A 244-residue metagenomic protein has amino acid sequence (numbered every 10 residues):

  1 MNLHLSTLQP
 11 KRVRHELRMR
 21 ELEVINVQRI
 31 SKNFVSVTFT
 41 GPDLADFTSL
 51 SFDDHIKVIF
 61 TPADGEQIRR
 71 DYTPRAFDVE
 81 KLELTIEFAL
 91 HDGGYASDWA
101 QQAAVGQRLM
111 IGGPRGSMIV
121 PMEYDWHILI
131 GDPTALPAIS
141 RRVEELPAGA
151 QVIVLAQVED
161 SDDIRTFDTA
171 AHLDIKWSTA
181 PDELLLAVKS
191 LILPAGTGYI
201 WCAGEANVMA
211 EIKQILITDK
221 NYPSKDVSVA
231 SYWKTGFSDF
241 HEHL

Functional and structural regions predicted by a protein language model:
M1-L244: Extended, composition-driven regions rather than compact fold-specific motifs
